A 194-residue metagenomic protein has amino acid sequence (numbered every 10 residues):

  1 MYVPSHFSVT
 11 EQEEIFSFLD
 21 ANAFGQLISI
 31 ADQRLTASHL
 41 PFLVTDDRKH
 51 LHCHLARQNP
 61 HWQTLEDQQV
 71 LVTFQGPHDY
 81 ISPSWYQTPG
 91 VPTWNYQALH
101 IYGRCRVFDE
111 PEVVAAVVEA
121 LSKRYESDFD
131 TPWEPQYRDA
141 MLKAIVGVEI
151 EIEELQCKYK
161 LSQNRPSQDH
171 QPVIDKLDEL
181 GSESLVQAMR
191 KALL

Functional and structural regions predicted by a protein language model:
Y2-Q26: Short, basic/aromatic recognition patches
F16, G90, Y137-A140: A generic local secondary-structure boundary/capping motif
A21-R57: Short beta-strand segments
A23, S38, D47-L51, E66-V70 (+2 more regions): A generic structural signal for short beta-strands and their flanking turns/coil linkers
P41, H54, T73, R104 (+1 more regions): Residue-level recognition of well-ordered beta-strand positions that form the cores of beta-sheet-rich folds across
H50-Q68, D178-V186, R190-L194: An N-terminal domain-start capping segment
R57-V117: Short, structured beta-strand-loop surface elements
F108-L194: C-terminal edge-of-domain segments
